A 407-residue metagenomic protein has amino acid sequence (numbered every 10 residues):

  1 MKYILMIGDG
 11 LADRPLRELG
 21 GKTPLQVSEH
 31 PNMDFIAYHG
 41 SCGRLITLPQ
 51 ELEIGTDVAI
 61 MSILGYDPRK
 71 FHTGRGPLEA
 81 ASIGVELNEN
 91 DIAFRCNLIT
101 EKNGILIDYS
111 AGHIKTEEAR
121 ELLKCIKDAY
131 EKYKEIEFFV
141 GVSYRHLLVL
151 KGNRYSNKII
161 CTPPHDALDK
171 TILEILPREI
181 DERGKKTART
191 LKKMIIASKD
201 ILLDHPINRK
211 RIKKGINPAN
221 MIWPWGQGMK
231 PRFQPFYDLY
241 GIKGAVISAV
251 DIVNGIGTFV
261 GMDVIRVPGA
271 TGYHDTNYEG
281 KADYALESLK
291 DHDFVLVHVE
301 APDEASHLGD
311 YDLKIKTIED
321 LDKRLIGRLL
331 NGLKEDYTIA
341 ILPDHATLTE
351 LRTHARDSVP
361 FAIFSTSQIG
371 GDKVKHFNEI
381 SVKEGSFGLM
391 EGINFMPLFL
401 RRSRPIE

Functional and structural regions predicted by a protein language model:
M1-E407: Feature captures the catalytic ectodomains and active-site-proximal regions of enzymes that hydrolyze or transfer
